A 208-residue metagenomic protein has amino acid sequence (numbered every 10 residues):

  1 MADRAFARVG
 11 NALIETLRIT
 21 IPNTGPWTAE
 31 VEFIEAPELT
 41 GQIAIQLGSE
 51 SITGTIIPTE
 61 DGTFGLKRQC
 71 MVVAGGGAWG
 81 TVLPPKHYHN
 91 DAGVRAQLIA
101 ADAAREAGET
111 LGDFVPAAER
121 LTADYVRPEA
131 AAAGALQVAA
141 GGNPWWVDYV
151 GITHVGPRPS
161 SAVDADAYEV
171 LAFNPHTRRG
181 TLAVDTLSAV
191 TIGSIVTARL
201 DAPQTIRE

Functional and structural regions predicted by a protein language model:
M1-P85, R179-T181, T205-E208: Assembly/oligomerization scaffold segments
A2, F6-T24, G80-G93, V155-T197: Surface-exposed, non-catalytic interaction/assembly patches
A29-E38, G134-Q137, N143-W145, D185-A189: Short linear motifs in intrinsically disordered
I43, G142-W145, S194: Residue-level detector of beta-strand structural context in well-folded domains
K67, V72-W79, A107, D113-T177: Short beta-strand-centered interaction patches in the first periplasmic/extracellular domains of large envelope
N90-L98, V126-A130: Soluble non-cytosolic domains of exported or imported proteins
R95-T110: Glycine-rich, acidic and aromatic/proline-enriched surface loops and short helix-turn segments that act as binding
I192-E208: Low-complexity, intrinsically disordered Gly/Pro/Thr-rich segments
